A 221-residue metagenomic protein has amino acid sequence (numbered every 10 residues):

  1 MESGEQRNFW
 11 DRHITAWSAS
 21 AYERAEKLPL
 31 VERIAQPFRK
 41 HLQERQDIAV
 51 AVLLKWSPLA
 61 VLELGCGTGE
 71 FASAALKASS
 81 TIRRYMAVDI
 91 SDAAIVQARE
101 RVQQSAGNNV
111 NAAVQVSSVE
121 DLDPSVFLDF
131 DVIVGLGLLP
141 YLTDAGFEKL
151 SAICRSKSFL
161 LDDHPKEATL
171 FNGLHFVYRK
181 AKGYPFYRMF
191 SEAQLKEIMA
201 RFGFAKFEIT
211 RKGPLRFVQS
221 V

Functional and structural regions predicted by a protein language model:
M1-P58, T68-D123, A145, L161-V221: Class I (Rossmann-like) S-adenosyl-L-methionine-dependent methyltransferase catalytic domain, capturing the SAM-binding
K55, F127, S151-I153: A short, aliphatic-rich alpha-helical micro-motif
E63: Class I SAM-dependent methyltransferase core
V134: A conserved beta-strand element that flanks and buttresses the S-adenosyl-L-methionine
L138: Hydrophobic adenine-recognition pocket in adenosine-nucleotide-binding enzymes
Y141-I153: A short, conserved alpha-helix within the catalytic core of class I
C154-F159: Short glycine-dipeptide loop
